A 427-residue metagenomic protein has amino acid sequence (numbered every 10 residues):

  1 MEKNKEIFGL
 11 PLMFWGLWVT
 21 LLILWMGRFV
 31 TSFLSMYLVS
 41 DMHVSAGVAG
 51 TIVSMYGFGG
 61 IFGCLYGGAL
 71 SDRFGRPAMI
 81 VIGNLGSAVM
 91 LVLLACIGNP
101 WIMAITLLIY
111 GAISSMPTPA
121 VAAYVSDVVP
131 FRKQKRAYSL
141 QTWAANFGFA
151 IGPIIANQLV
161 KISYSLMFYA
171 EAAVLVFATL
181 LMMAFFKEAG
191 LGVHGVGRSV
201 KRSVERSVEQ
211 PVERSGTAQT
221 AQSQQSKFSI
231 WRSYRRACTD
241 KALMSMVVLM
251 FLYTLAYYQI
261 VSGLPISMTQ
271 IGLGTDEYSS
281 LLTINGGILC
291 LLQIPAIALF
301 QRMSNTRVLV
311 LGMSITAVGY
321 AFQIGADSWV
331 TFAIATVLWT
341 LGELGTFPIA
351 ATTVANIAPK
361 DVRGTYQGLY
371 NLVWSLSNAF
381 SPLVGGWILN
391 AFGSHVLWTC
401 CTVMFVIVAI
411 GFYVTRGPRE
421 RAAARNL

Functional and structural regions predicted by a protein language model:
M1-P11, G190-V247: Juxtamembrane intracellular "pre-TM" segments in multi-pass secondary transporters
I7-G57, M244-L249, T254-L281: Helix-loop boundary and gating motifs at the non-cytosolic
F29, G57-L65, F149-A150, G286-I294 (+1 more regions): Residue-level signature of mid-helix packing/kink "hotspots" within the transmembrane helices of 12-pass Major
F62-G98: Conserved MFS/SLC helix-loop-helix module at the cytosolic interface between two early adjacent transmembrane helices
G63-G75, L292-N305, L389: Helix-to-loop junctions at the C-terminal end of transmembrane segments in multipass secondary transporters
A78-V92, R307-F322: Structural signature of the two symmetry-related core transmembrane helices
L108-F147: Cytoplasmic helix-loop-helix junction between adjacent transmembrane helices in 12-TM secondary transporters
M167-A184, W398-V414: Symmetry-related core transmembrane helices of the 12-TM Major Facilitator Superfamily/SLC fold
